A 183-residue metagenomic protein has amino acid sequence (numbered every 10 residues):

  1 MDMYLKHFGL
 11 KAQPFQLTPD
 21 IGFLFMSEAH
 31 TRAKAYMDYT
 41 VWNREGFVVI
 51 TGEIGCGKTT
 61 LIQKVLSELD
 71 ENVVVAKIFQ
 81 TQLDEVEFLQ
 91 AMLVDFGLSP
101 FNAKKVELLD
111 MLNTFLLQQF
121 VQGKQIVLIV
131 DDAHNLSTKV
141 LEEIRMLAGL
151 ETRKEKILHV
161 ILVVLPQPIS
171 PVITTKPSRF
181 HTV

Functional and structural regions predicted by a protein language model:
M1-N43: A short, basic N-terminal segment
L10-Q13, N72-V74, L83-N102: Conserved NTP-binding/hydrolysis module of P-loop NTPases
N43-K64: Walker A/P-loop nucleotide-binding motif
T51, V127-D131, L158-L165: Structural recognition of the conserved hydrophobic beta-strand(s) that form the central parallel beta-sheet of P-loop
G52-E53, A76-D84: A short hydrophobic beta-strand->loop->alpha-helix junction that borders the nucleotide-binding pocket of P-loop NTPases
C56, D132-T138, M146, Q167-P168: Residues immediately C-terminal
K64-E68, P168-V183: Short regulatory helix/loop adjacent to the ATP-binding pocket of P-loop NTPases
D84-E87, S99-E143, T152-K156: Mid-core helix/loop region of P-loop NTP-binding domains shared across ATPases and GTPases
